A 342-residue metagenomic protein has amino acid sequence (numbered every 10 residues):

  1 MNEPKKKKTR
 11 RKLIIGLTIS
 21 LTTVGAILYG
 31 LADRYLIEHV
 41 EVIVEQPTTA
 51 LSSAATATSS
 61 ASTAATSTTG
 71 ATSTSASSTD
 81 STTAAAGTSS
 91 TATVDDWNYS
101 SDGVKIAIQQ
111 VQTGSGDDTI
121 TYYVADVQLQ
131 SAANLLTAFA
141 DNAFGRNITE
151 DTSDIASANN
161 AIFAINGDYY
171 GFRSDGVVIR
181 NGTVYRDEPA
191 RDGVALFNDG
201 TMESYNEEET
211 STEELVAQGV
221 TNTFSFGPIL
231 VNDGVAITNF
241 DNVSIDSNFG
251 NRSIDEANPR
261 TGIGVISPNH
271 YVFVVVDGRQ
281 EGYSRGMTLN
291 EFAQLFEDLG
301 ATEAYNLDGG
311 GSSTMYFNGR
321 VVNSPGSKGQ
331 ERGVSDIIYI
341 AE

Functional and structural regions predicted by a protein language model:
N2-G193, E203: Zymogen propeptides
D118, G145-S157, T223, E256 (+3 more regions): Generic structural signal for well-ordered, non-membrane alpha-helical segments in soluble metabolic enzymes
A125, I165-Y169, E207, V275-G278 (+1 more regions): Active-site-proximal beta-strand/loop segments in catalytic clefts of secreted hydrolases
Q130-A132, Y170, T201, E209 (+3 more regions): Short, glycine-/Ser/Thr-/acidic-enriched flexible segments
F139-F144, E209-T212, V276-Q280: Short, solvent-exposed aromatic-acidic interface loops
I155-R173, V231-V243, L299-G310: A short, charged
Y170-I254: Active-site-adjacent helix-turn-beta-strand microarchitecture at beta-sheet edges that either contains or buttresses
S174-L196, D246-T302, L307, S312-E342: Conserved, well-ordered active-site substructure
